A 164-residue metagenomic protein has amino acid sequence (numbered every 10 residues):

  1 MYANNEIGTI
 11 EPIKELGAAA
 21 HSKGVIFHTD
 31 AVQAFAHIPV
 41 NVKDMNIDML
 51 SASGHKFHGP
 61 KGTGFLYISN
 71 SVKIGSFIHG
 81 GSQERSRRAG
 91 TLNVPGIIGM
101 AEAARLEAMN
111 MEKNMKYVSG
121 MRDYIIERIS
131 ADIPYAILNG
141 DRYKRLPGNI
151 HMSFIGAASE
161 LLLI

Functional and structural regions predicted by a protein language model:
M1-I164: Pyridoxal 5′-phosphate
